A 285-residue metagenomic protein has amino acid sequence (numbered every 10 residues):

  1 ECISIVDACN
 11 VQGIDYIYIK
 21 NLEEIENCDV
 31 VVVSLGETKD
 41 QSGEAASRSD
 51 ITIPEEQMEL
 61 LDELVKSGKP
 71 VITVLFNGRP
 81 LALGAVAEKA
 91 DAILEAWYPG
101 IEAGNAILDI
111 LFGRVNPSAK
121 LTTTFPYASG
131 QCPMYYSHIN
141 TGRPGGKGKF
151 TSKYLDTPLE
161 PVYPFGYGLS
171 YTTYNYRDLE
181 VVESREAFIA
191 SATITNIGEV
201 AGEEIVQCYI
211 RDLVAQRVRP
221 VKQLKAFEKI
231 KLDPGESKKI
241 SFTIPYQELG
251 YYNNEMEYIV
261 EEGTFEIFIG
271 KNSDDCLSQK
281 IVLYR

Functional and structural regions predicted by a protein language model:
E1-R285: C-terminal non-catalytic regions of proteins with extracellular/luminal or membrane-system context
